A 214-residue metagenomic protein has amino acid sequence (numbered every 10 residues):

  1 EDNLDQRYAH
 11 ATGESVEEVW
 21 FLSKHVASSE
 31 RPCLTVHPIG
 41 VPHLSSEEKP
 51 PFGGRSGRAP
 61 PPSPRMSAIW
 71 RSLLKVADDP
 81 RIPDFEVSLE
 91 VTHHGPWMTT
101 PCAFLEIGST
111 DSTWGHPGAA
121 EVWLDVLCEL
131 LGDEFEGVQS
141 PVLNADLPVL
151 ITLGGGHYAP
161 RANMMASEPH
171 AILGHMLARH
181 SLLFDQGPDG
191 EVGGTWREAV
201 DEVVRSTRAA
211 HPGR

Functional and structural regions predicted by a protein language model:
E1-T99, T110-D111, P117-E121, C128-A162 (+2 more regions): N-terminal catalytic or cofactor-binding beta/alpha core of small enzyme domains
